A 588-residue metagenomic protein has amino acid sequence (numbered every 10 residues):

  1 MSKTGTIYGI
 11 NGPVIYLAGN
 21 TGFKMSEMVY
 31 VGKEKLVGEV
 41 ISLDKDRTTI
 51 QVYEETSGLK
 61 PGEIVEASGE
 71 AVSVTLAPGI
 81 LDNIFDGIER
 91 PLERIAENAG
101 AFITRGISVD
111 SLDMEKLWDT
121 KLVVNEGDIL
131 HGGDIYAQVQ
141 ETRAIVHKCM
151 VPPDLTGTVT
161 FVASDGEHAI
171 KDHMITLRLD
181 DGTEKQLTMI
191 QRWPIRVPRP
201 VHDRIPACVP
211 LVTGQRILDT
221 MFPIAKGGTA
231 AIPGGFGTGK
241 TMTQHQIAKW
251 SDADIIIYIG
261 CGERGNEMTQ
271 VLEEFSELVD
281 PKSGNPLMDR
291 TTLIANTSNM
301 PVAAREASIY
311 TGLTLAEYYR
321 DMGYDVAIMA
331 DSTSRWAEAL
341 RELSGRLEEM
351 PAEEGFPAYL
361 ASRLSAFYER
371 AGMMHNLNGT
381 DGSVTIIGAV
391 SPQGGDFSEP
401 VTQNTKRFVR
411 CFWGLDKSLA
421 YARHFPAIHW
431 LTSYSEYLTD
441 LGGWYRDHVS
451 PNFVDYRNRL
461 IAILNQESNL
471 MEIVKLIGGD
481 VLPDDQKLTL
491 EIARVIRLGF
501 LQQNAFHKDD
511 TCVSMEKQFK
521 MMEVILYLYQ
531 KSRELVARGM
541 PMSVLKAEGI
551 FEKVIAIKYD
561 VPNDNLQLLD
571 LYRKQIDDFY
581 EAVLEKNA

Functional and structural regions predicted by a protein language model:
M1-T104: N-terminal accessory targeting/assembly segments
P13-L17, T48-E54, M114-N125, T158-A163 (+1 more regions): Short alpha-helix capping/helix-loop boundary micro-motifs
N20, E34, E70-A71, E89 (+5 more regions): Short, surface-exposed secondary-structure boundary micro-motifs
G38, K45-T48, E70, G132 (+4 more regions): Metallocofactor- and cofactor-centric catalytic cores in central/energy metabolism, strongly enriched
S42-T48, P78-E89, I145-G166, K185-R199: Short, compositionally biased
E97-P153, A169-T229, T243-Q246, P281-M300 (+1 more regions): P-loop NTPase nucleotide-binding/switch module
T220-M221, G227-E552: P-loop NTPase catalytic core
G539-A588: C-terminal amphipathic alpha-helical interaction region
